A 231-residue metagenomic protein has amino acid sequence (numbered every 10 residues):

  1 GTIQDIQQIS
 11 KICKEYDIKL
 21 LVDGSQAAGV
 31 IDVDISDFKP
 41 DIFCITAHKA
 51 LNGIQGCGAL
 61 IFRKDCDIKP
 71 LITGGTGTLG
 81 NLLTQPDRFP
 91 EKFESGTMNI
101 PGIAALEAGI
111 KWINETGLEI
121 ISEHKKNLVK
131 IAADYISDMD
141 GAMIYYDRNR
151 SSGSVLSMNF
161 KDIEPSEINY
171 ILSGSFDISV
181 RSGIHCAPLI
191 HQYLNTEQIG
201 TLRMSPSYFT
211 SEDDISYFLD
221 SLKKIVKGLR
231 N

Functional and structural regions predicted by a protein language model:
G1-Y16, G29-V33: Active-site core of PLP-dependent enzymes with the aminotransferase class I/II
D17, V22, A28, D34-G53 (+1 more regions): Conserved active-site segment immediately N-terminal to the catalytic lysine that forms the internal aldimine
L21-D23, C44, K69, Y145 (+1 more regions): Structural detector of well-ordered beta-strand residues that form the stable sheet scaffold of enzyme domains
F38-I42, F176-D177, Q198: Glycine-enriched alpha-helix->loop->beta-strand junction motifs that scaffold or abut catalytic
L51-G56, I61-H124, K130-I131: Active-site C-terminal subdomain of aminotransferase-like
K126, G141-I184, P188, Y193-L194: Conserved PLP-binding catalytic core of the aspartate aminotransferase-like
G174-S175, H191-N231: PLP-dependent enzyme catalytic core of the Aspartate aminotransferase-like
